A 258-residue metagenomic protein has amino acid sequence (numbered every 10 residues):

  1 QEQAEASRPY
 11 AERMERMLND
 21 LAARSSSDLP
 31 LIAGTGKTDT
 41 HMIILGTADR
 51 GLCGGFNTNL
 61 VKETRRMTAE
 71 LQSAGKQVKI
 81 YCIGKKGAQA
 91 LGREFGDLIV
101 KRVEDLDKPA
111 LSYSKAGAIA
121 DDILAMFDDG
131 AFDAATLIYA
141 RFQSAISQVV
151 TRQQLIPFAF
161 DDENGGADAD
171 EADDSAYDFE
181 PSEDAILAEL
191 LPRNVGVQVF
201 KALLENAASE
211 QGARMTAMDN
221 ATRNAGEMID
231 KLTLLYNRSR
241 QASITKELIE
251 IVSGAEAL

Functional and structural regions predicted by a protein language model:
Q1-L258: C-terminal beta-strand-loop-alpha-helix "lid" module of Rossmann-like NAD(P)-dependent dehydrogenases
